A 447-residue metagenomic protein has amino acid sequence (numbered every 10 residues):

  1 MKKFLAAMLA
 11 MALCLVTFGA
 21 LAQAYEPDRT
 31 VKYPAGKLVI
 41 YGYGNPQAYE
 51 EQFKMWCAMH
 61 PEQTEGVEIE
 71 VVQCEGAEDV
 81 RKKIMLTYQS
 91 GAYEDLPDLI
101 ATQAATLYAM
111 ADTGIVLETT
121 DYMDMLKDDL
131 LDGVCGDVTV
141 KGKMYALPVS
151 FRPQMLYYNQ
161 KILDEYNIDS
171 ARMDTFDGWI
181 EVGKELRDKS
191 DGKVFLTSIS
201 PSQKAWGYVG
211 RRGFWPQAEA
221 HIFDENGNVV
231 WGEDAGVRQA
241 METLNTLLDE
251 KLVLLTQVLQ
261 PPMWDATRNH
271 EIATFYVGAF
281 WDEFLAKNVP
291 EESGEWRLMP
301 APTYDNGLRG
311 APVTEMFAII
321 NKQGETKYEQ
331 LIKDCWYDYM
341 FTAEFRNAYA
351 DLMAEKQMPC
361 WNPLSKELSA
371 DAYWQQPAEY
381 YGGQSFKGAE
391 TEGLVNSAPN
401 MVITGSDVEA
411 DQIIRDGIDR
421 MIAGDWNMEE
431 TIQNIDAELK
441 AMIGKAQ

Functional and structural regions predicted by a protein language model:
A6-A7, F18-A109, T113, Y122-D124 (+5 more regions): Conserved N-terminal structural module of periplasmic/extracytoplasmic solute-binding proteins
A24-T30, E78, A101-Q154, D177 (+3 more regions): Hinge/lid segment of periplasmic solute-binding proteins
V31-K32, Q47-A48, V116, W264 (+3 more regions): Mature extracytoplasmic/periplasmic domains
K37, E62-E75, A92-L96, N167-S170 (+4 more regions): A local structural motif
E50, A77-L117, D129-A146, L156-Y157 (+4 more regions): Pocket-flanking alpha-helical
A58, T64-E65, E70, Q89-S90 (+4 more regions): Extracytoplasmic/periplasmic substrate-recognition and gating elements
V140-V149, Q154, D177-V229, G236 (+1 more regions): Extracytoplasmic/periplasmic solute-binding protein
V182-E185, N226-Q257, A301: Glycine-centered hinge/linker elements that transmit conformational signals in sensory and ligand-binding systems
